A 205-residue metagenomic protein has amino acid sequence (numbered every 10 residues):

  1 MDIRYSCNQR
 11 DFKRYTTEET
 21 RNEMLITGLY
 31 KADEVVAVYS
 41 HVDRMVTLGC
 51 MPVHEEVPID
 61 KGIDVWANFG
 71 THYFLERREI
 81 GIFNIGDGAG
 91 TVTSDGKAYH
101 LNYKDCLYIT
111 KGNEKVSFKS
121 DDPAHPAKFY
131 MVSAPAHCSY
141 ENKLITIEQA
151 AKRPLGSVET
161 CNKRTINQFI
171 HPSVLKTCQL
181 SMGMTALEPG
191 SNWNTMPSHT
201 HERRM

Functional and structural regions predicted by a protein language model:
M1-T47: Non-cleavable N-terminal signal-anchor transmembrane helices
G28-N68, K163-M205: A short glycine-rich, His/Asp/Glu-containing loop-to-beta-strand
F74-G90, T185-P189, H201-M205: Short, conserved beta-strand element in jelly-roll/cupin
G88-V92, C106, N192-N194: Short beta-strand segments in beta-sandwich/barrel cores
S94-K111: Short acidic-glycine-tyrosine-enriched beta hairpin
N113-V116: Short, charged beta-turn/beta-strand-edge "cap" motif at the junction between a beta-strand and an adjacent loop
F118-M182: Surface-exposed beta-loop interaction hotspot
